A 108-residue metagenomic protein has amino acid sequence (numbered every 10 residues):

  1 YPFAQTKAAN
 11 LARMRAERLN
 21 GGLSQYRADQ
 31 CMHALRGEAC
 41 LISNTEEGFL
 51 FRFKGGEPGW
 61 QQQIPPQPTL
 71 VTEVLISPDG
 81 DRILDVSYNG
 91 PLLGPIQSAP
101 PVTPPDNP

Functional and structural regions predicted by a protein language model:
Y1-L35: Short, non-transmembrane alpha-helical segments in secretory-pathway proteins
L19, I42-E46, D81: Short linear sequence motifs
R27-I76: Exposed beta-strand-loop-beta-strand "reactive/processing" segments of non-cytosolic proteins
Q67-P108: A short, surface-exposed interaction/processing loop segment used at functional sites
